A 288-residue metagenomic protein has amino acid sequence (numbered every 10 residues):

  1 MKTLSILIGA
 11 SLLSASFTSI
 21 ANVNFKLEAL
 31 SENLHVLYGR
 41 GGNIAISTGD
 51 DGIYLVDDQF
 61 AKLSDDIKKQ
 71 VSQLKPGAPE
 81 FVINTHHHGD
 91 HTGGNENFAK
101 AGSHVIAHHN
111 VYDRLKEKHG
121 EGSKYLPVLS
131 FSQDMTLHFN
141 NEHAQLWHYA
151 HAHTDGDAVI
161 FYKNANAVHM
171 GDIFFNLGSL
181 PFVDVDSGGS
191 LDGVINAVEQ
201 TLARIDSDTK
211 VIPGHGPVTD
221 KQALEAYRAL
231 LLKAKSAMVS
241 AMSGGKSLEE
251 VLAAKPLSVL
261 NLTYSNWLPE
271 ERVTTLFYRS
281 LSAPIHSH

Functional and structural regions predicted by a protein language model:
M1-S5: Positively charged n-region of N-terminal signal peptides that target proteins for export
S16-T18: N-terminal signal peptide c-region/cleavage motif recognized by signal peptidases
N22-N24, E28-A29, V111-D155, K163-N164 (+2 more regions): Metallo-beta-lactamase
F25-K69, I160-F161, A167-M170: Conserved beta-strand hairpin/beta-sheet module of binuclear metal-dependent hydrolase folds, prominently
N33, S47, D57, V71 (+10 more regions): Divalent metal-coordination and catalytic microenvironments
D50-G52, K62-I106: Active-site metal-binding motif and surrounding structural segment of the metallo-beta-lactamase
G52-I53, F60-K62, T136, H143 (+2 more regions): Metallo-beta-lactamase
A203-R204, D208, P217-H288: Accessory terminal helices/loops
